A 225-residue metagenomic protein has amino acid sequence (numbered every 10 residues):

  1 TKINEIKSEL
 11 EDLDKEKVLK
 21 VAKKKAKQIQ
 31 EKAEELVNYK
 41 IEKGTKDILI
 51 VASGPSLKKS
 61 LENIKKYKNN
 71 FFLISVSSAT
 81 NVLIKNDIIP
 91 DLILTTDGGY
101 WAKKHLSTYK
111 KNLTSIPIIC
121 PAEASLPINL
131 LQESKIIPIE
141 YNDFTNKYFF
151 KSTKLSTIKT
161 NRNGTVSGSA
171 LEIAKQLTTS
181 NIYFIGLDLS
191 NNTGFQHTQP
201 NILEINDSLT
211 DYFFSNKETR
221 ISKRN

Functional and structural regions predicted by a protein language model:
T1-F72, N81-I89, Y100-I119, L126-I136 (+2 more regions): N-terminal donor/sugar-recognition subdomains of glycan-related enzymes, prototypically the membrane-proximal stem
F71, L92, K159-T165, G194-Q199: Long alpha-helical, hydrophobic tracts
I74, L92-L94, I119, I137 (+1 more regions): Hydrophobic/aromatic beta-strand patches that form the interior of the parallel beta-sheet core in alpha/beta enzyme
V76-T80, T95-A102, P121-A124, Y141-T145 (+1 more regions): Short, acidic/turn-prone active-site loops that include or flank metal/cofactor- and phosphate-binding residues
T80, D87-D97, L177-H197: Glycine-rich phosphate/pyrophosphate-binding loops and their adjacent beta-strand/loop elements at enzyme active sites
L94-Y100, S107-T114, I137-Y141, T198-R220: Acidic, Ser/Thr-rich peripheral helices and adjacent loops at domain boundaries
L126-L189: Active-site/ligand-binding-proximal alpha/beta "capping" segment
S167, E172-Q176, G186-N225: Gly/Ser/Thr/Ala-enriched C-terminal appendages of enzymes
